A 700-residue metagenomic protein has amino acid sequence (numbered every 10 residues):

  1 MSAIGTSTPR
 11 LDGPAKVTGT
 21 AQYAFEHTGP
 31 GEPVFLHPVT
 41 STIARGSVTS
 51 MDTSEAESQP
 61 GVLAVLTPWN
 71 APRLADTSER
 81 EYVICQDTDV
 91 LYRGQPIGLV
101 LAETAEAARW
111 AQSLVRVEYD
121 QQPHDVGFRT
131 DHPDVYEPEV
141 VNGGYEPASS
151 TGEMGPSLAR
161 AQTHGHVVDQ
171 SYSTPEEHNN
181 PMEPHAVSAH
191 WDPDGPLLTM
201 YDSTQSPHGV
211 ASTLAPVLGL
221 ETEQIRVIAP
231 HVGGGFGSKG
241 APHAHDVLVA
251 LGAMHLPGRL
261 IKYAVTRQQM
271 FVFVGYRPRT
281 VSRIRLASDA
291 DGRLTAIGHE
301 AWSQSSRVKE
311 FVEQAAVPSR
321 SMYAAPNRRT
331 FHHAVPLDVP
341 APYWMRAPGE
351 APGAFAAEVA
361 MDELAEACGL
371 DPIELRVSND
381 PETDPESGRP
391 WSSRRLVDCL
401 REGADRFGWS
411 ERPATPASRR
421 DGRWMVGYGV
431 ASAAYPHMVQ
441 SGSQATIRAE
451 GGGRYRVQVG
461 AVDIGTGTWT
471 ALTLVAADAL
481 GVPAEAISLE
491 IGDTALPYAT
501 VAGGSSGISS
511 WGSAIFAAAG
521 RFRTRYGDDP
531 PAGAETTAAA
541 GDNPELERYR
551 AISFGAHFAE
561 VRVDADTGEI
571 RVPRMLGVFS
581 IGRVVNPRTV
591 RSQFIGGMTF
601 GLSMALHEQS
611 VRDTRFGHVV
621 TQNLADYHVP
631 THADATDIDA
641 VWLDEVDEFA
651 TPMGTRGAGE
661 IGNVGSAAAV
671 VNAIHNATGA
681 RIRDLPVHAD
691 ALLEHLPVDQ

Functional and structural regions predicted by a protein language model:
M1-N142, H245: Flexible, low-hydrophobicity surface segments
T6, D12-G19, G144-V187, P193 (+2 more regions): Glycine-rich loop/linker segments at domain edges
L11-A15, L36, S113-D120, H124 (+6 more regions): Extended active-site and interfacial segments that coordinate phosphate-rich ligands in large catalytic machineries
P68-W69, G219-Q224, M254-K262, A290 (+5 more regions): C-terminal catalytic domains of large/alpha subunits in multi-subunit enzymes
A75-E79, A111-L114, N180, D202 (+12 more regions): Short acidic, glycine/serine/threonine-rich loops at helix termini
D87-D89, E221-A229, H255-T266, F273: Conserved catalytic cysteine-centered active-site region of acyl-thioester-dependent Claisen-condensing enzymes
E103, R259-S303, F516-P531: Phosphate/diphosphate-binding loops
H231, G235-Y263, T468-A476: Thiamine diphosphate
